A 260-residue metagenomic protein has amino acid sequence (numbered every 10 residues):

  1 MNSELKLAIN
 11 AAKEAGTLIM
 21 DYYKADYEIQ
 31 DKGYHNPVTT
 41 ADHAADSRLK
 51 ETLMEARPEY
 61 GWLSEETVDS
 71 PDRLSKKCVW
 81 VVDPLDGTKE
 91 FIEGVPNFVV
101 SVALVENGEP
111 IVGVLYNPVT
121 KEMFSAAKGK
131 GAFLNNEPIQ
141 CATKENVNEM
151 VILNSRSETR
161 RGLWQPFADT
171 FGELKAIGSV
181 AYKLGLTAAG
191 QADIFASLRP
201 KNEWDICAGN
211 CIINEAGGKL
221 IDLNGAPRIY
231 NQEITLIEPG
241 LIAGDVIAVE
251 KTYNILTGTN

Functional and structural regions predicted by a protein language model:
M1-L85, I247, T257-G258: N-terminal subdomain of lithium-sensitive/metallo-dependent phosphomonoesterases centered on the IMPase/IPPase/PAP
I19, D42, L53, T88 (+6 more regions): Residue-level signal for inorganic ion chemistry
S64-E66, N136, G178: Short loop/edge segments at beta-strand edges and connector loops that shape dinucleotide/nucleotide cofactor-binding
R73-N135: DPxDG-like acidic metal-binding loop motif
V105-E109, V119, K128-G131, E137 (+4 more regions): Short loop segments at secondary-structure junctions
P110, P138-Q140, P227: Short, solvent-exposed loop/turn motifs
A142-N260: An extended, acidic
